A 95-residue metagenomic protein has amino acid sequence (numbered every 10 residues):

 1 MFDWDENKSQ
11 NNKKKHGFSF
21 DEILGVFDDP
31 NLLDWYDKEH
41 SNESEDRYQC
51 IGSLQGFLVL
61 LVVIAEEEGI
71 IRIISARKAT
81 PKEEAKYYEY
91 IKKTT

Functional and structural regions predicted by a protein language model:
M1-T95: Ribonuclease/tRNase effector modules and their secretory precursors
